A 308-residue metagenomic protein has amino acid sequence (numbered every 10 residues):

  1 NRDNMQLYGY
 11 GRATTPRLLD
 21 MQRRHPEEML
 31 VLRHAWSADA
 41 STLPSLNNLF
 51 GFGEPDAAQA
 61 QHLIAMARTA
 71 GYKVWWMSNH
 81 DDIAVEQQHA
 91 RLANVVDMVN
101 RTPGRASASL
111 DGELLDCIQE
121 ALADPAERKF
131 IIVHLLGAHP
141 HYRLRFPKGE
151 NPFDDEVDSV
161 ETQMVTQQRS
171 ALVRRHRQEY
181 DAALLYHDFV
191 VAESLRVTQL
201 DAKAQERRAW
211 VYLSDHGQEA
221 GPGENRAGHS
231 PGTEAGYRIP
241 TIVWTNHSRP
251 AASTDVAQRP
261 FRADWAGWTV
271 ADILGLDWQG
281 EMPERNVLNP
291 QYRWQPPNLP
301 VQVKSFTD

Functional and structural regions predicted by a protein language model:
N1, Y212-G217: DG-centered beta-turn motif at the end of beta-strands
N1-T162, R238, A263, G267-R293: Active-site-proximal alpha/beta segments of enzymes that process anionic O-linked groups
L18, Q22, V133, K148-E150 (+5 more regions): Proline/Glycine/Serine-rich low-complexity intrinsically disordered segments that serve as flexible stalks/linkers
A65, R196-E206, Q218-G221, H229-G232 (+1 more regions): Membrane-interface soluble catalytic domains
S78, S214, T245: Short beta-strand/turn micro-motifs composed of small residues that flank or help shape donor/cofactor-binding pockets
D116-Q119, D158-W210, F261, W265-G267: A long, amphipathic alpha-helix that forms part of the scaffold/cap immediately adjacent to metal-dependent active
F130-H134, V211-L213, I242: Structural motif
H134, H139-P140, H216, R226-H229: Histidine-centered active-site/metal-ligand motif
